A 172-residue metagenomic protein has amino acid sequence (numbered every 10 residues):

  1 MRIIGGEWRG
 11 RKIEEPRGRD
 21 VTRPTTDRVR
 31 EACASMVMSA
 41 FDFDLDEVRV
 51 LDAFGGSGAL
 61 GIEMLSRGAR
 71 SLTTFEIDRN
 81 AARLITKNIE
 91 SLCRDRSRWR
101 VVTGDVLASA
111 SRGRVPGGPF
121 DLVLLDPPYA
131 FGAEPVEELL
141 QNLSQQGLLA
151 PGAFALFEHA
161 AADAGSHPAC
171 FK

Functional and structural regions predicted by a protein language model:
M1-K172: Class I S-adenosyl-L-methionine-dependent methyltransferase catalytic core
